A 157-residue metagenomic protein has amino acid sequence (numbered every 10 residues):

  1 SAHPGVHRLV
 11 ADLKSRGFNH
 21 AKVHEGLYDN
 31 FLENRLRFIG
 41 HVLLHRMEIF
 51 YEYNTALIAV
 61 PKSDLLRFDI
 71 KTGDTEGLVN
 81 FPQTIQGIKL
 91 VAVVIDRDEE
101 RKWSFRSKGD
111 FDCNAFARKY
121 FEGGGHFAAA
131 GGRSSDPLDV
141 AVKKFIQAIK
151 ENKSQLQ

Functional and structural regions predicted by a protein language model:
S1-Y120, G125-Q157: Hydrophobic helix-and-loop "lid/oligomerization" segment in the mid-to-C-terminal part of catalytic domains
